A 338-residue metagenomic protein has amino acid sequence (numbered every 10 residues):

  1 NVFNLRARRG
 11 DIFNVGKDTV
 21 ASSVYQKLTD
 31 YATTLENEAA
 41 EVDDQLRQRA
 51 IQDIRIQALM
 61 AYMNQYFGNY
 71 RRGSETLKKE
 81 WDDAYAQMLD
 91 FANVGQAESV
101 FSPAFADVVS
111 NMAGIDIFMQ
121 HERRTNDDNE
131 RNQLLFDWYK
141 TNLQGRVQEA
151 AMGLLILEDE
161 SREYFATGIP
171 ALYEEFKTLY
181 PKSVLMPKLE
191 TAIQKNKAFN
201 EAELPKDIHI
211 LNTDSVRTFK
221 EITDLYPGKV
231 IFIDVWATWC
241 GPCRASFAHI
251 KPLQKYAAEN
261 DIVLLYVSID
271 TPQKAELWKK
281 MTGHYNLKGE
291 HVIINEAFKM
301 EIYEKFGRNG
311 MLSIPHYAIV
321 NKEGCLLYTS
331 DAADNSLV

Functional and structural regions predicted by a protein language model:
N1-G228: Oxidative protein folding and maturation machinery
P227-K229, E259, L287: Active-site acidic short loop of glycosyltransferases
K229-I231, V235-W239, T271: Short pre-active-site segment immediately N-terminal to redox-active cysteine/selenocysteine motifs in thiol-based
V235-P252: Conserved redox-active cysteine motifs that mediate thiol-disulfide chemistry, especially di-cysteine Cys-X(1-2)-Cys
F247-V267: Conserved helix-turn-beta segment immediately C-terminal to the redox Cys motif in thioredoxin-like folds
D261-A275, L287-F298: Thiol-based oxidoreductase modules, predominantly thioredoxin-like and allied folds used for disulfide exchange
M281-K322: Short, internal strand/loop/helix patches that form the active-site neighborhood or redox-interaction surface
Y328-N335: Conserved small/polar residues in nucleotide/adenosyl-binding loops
